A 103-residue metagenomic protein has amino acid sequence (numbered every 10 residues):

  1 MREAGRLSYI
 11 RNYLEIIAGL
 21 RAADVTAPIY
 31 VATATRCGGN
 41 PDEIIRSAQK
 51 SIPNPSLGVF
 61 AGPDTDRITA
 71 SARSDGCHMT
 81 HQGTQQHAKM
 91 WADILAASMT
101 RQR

Functional and structural regions predicted by a protein language model:
M1-R103: Cell-envelope and extracellular/periplasmic
